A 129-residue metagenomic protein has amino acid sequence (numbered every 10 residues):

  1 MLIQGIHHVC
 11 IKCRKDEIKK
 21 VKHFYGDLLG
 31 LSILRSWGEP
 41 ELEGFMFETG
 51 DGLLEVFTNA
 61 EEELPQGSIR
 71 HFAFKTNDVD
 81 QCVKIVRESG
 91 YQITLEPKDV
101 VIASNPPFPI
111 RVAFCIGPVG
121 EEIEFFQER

Functional and structural regions predicted by a protein language model:
M1-K22, R70-F72, R129: N-terminal beta-strand motif that seeds the catalytic metal site of vicinal oxygen chelate
M1-Q4, S89-R129: Vicinal oxygen chelate
I11-L54: Core segments of cupin and vicinal oxygen chelate
K12, A73-N77, I116: Short hydrophobic/aromatic beta-strand micro-patches that form the beta-sheet surface supporting nucleotide- or nucleic
K19, V79-I85: Short amphipathic alpha-helices within nucleic acid-binding modules
E43-F45, R70, P109-A113: Short beta-strand micro-motifs in enzyme catalytic cores
N59-T76: Helix-adjacent hinge/juxtasegments
